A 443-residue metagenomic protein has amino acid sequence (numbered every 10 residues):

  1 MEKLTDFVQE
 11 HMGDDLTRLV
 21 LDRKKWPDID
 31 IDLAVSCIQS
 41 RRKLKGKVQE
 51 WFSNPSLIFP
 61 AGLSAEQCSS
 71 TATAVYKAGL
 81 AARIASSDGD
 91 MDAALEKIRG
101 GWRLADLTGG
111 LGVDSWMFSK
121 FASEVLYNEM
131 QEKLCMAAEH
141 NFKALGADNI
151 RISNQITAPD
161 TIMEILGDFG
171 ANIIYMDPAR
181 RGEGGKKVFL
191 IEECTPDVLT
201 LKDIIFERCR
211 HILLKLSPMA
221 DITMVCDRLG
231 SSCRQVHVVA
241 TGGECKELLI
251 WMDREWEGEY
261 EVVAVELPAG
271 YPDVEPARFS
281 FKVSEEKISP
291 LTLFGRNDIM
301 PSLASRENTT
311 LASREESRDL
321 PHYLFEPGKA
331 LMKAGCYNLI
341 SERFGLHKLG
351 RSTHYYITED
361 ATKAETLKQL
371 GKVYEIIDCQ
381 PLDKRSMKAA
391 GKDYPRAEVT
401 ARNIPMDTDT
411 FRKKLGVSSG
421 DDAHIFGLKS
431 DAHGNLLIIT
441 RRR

Functional and structural regions predicted by a protein language model:
M1-R443: SAM-dependent transferase fold signal centered on methyltransferase-like domains, encompassing both Class I
